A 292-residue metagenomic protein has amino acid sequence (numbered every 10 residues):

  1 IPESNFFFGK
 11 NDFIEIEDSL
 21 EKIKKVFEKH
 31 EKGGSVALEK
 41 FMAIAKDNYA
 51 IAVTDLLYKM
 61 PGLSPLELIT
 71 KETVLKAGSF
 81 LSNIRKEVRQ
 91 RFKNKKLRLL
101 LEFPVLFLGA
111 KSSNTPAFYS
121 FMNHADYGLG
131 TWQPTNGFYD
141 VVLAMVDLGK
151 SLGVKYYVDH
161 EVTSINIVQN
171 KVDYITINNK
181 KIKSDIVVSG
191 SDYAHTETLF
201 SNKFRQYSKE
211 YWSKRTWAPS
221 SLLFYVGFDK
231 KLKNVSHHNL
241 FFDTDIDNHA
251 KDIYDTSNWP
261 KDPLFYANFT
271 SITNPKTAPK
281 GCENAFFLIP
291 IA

Functional and structural regions predicted by a protein language model:
I1-E3, F92: N-terminal FAD cofactor-binding segment of flavoenzymes
G9-T115: Rossmann-like flavin
K10-D12, A110-T115, N166-D173, I182 (+1 more regions): A short, glycine/Asx- and small/polar-enriched loop/turn that sits immediately N-terminal to a beta-strand
A37-P65, H195, A267-A292: Helix-rich C-terminal "cap"/substrate-channel and partner-interaction subdomain that packs against the flavin-binding
R89, F121-N178: Helical element adjacent to the flavin cofactor pocket in flavoenzyme catalytic cores
T115-D126, C282, F287, I291: Residues forming anionic-ligand binding surfaces in small-molecule and nucleic-acid pockets of primarily soluble enzymes
T163-P279: Mid-domain catalytic core of redox enzymes that form a hydrophobic substrate pocket/lid adjacent to a catalytic redox
